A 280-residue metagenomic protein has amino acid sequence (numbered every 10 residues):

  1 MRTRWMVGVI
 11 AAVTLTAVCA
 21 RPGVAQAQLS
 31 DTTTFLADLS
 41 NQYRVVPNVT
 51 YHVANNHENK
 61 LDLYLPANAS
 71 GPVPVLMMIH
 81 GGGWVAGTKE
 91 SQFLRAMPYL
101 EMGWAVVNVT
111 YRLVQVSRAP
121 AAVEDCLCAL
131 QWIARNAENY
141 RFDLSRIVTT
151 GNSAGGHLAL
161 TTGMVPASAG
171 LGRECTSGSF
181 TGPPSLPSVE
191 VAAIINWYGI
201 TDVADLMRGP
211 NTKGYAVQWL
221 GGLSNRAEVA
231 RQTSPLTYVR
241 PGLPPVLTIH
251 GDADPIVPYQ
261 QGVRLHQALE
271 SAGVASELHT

Functional and structural regions predicted by a protein language model:
M1-R4: Positively charged n-region of N-terminal signal peptides that target proteins for export
G8-V18: Bacterial N-terminal signal peptides
A20-P22: N-terminal signal peptide c-region/cleavage motif recognized by signal peptidases
Q26-T280: Alpha/beta-hydrolase superfamily serine-hydrolase fold, recognizing
